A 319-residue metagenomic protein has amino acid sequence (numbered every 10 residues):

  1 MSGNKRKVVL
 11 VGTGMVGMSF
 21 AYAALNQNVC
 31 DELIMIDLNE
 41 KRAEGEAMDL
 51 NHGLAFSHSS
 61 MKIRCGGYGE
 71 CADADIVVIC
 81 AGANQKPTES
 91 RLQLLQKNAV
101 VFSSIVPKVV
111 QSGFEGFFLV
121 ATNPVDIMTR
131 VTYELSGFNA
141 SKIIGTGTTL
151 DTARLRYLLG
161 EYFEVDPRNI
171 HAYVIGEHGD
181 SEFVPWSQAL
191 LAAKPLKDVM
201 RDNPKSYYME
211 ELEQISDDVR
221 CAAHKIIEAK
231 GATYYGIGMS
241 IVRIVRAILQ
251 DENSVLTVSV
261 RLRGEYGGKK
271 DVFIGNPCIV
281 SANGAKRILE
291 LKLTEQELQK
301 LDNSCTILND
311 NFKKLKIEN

Functional and structural regions predicted by a protein language model:
T13-G14: Glycine-rich Rossmann-fold phosphate-binding loop(s) that bind the pyrophosphate of adenine dinucleotide cofactors
G17-M18: N-terminal Rossmann-fold NAD(P) dinucleotide-binding loop
A24: Aromatic pocket-lining residues of Rossmann-like dinucleotide-binding sites
I36-D73, E89, N309, K313-K316: Conserved N-terminal Rossmann-fold NAD(P) cofactor-binding segment
A55-F117: Rossmann-like NAD(P)-binding element
R91-R156: Rossmann-like NAD(P)(H) cofactor-binding subdomain of soluble oxidoreductases
S136-K142, D151-N319: C-terminal substrate-binding/catalytic lobe of Rossmann-fold NAD(P)-dependent dehydrogenases
